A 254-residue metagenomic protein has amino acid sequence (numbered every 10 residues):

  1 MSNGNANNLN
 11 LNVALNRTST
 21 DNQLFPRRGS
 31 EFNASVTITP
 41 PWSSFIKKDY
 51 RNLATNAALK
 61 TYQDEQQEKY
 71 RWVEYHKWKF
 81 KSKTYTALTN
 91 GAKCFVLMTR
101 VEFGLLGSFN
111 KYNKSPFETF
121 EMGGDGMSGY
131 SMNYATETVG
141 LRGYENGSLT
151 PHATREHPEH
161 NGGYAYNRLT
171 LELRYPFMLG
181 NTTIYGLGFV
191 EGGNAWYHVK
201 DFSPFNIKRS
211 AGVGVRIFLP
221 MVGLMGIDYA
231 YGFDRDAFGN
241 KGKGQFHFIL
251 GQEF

Functional and structural regions predicted by a protein language model:
M1-F177, F189, W196-Y197, N240 (+1 more regions): C-terminal outer-membrane beta-barrel translocator/porin domains of Gram-negative envelope proteins and their
M1-S2, M225, Y229-Q245: Outer-membrane beta-barrel translocator/channel fold
N12, I217, K243-F254: Outer-membrane beta-barrel "beta-signal"
A87-K93, M178-T182, V215-G223: Secondary-structure transition/capping motifs at alpha-helix termini and the adjoining loop/turn into the next element
L88-T89, F202-P204, R235-N240: Short proline/glycine-enriched turn/loop segments at secondary-structure junctions
R142, G193-S210: Outer-membrane beta-barrel transmembrane domain signature
E172-R174, S210-R216: Short glycine-rich, acidic/polar surface loops and turns
